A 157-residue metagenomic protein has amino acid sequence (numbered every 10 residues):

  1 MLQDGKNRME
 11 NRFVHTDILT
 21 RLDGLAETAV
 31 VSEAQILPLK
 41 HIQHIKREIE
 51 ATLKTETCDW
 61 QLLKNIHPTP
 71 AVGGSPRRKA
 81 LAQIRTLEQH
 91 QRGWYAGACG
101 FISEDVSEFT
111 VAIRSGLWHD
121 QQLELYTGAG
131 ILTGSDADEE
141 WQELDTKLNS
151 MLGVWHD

Functional and structural regions predicted by a protein language model:
M1-R85, H156: Contiguous alpha-helical scaffold segments within structured protein domains that host functional hotspots
G73-K79, Q83-D157: Glycine-rich, small/acidic residue-mixed loop/short-helix segments
